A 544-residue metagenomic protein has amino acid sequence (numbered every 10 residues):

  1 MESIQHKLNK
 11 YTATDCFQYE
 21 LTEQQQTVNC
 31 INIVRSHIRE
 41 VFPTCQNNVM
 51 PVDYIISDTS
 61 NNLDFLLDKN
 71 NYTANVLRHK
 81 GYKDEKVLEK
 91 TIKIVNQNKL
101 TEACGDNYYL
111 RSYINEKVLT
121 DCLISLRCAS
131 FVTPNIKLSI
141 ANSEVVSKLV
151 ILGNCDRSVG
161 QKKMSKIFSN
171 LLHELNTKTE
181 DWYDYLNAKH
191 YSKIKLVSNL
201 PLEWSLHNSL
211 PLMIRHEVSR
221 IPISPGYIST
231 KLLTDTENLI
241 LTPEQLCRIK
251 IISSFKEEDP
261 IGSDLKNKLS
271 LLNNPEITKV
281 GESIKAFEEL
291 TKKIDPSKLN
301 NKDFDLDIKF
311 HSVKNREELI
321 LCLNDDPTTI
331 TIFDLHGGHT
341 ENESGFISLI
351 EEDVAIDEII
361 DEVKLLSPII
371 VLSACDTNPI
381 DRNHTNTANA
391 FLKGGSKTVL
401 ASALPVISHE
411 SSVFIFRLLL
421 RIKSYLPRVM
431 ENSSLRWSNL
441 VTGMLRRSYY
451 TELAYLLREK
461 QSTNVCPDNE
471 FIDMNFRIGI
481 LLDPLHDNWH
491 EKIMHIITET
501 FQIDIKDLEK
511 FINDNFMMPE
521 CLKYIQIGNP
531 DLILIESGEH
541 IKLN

Functional and structural regions predicted by a protein language model:
M1-D305, K309-H311, C322-D325, E341 (+3 more regions): Domain-scale, conserved, charged regions that form catalytic cores and adjacent regulatory/interaction surfaces
N154, P368-N544: Active-site-proximal C-terminal subdomain of hydrolase catalytic domains
L172-N176, S312-V313, E352-D353, I380-D381: A conditional alpha-helix N-cap/helix-loop micro-motif detector
V197-N199, I252-S254, S312-V313, F333-D334 (+2 more regions): Short His-Asn-centered micro-motif
S224-L233, I240-Q245, T329-K423: Catalytic cores of nucleophile-dependent amide-cleaving enzymes
D307-N315, D376-T377, P405: Short beta->alpha junction loops
N315-I320, E358: Short acidic active-site motifs
